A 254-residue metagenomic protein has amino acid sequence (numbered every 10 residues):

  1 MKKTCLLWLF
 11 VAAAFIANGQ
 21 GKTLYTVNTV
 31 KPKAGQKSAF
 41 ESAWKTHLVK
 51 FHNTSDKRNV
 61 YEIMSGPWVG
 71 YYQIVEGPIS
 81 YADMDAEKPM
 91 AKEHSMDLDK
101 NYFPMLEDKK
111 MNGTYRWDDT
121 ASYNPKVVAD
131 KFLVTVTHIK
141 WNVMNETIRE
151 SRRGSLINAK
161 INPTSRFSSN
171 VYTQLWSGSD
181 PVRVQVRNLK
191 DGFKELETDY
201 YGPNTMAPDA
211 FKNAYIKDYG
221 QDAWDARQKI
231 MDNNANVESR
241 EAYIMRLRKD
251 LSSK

Functional and structural regions predicted by a protein language model:
M1-C5: Positively charged n-region of N-terminal signal peptides that target proteins for export
L7-W8, K50: Composition-driven detection of intrinsically disordered, low-complexity segments
F10-N18: Hydrophobic h-region of N-terminal signal peptides that target proteins for export in Gram-negative bacteria
G19-K254: Short S/T/G/P-rich N-terminal loop/turn motif that feeds into the first structured element of a domain
